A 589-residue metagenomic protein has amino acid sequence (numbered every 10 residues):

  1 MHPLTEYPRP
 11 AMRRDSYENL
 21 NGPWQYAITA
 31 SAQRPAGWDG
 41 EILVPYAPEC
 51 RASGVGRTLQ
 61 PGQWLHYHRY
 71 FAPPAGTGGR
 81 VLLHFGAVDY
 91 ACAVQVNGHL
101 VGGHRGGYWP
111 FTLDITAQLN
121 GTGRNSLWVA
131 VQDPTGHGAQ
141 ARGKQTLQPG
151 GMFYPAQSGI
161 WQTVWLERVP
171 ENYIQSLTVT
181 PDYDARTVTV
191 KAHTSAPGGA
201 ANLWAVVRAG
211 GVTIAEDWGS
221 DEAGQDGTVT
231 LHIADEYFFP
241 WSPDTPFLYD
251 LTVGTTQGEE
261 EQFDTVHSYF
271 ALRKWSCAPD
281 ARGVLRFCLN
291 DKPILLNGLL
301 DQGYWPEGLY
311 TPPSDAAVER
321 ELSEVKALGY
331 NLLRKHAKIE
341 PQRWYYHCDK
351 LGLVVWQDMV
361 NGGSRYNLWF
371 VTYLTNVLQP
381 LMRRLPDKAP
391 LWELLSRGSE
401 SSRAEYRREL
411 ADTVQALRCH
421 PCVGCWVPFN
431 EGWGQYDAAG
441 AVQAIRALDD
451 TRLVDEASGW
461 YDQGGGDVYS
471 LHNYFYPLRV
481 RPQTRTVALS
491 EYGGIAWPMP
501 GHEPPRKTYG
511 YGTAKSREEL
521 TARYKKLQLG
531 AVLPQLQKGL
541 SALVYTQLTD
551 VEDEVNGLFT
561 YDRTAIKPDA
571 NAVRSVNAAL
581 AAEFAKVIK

Functional and structural regions predicted by a protein language model:
M1-H347, L351-V355, G424-C425, A441-A447 (+3 more regions): Secreted/periplasmic carbohydrate-active enzymes, especially glycoside hydrolases
L332-N577, E583-I588: Substrate-binding/catalytic cleft of secreted carbohydrate-active enzymes, primarily glycoside hydrolases
